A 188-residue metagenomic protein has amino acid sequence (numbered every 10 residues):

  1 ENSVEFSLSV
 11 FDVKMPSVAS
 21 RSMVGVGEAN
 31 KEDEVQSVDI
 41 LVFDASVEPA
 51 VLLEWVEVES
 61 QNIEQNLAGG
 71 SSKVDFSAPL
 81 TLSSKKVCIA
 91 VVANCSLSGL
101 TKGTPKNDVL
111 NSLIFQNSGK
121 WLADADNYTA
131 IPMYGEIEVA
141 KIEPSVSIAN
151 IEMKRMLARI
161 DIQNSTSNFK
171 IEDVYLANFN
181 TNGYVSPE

Functional and structural regions predicted by a protein language model:
E1-E188: Sec-type signal peptide cleavage vicinity
